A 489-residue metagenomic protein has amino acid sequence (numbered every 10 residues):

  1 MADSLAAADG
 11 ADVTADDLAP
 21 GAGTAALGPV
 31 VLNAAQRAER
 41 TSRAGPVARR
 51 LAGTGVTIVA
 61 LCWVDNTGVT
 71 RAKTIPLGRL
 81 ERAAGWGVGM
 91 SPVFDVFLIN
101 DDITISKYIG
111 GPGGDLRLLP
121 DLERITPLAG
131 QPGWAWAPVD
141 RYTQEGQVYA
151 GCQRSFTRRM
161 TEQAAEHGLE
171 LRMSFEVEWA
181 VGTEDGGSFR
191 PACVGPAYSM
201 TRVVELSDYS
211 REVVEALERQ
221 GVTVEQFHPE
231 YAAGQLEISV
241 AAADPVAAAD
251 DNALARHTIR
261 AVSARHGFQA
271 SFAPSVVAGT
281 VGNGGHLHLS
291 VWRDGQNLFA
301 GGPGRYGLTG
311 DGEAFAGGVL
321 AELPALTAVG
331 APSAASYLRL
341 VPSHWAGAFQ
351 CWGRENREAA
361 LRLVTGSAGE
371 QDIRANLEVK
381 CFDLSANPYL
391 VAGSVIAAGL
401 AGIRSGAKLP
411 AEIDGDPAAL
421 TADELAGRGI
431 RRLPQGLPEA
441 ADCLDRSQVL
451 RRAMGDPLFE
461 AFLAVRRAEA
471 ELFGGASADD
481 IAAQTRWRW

Functional and structural regions predicted by a protein language model:
A2-D3, V13-A34, S42-R49, L254 (+2 more regions): Catalytic-core signal marking the mid-to-C-terminal active-site face
A2-Q226, A248-D251, L390, R428-W489: ATP/Mg2+-dependent ligation/transfer catalytic cores
G53, A165-G168, P245-A249, R260-A270 (+3 more regions): Secondary-structure transition/capping motifs at alpha-helix termini and the adjoining loop/turn into the next element
T126-G133, E170-R172, F227-A232, T280 (+2 more regions): Short glycine/proline-enriched loop/turn "hinge" motifs that connect secondary-structure elements and lie
R172-T183, Q220-V240, A270-H286, S290 (+1 more regions): Core alpha/beta catalytic barrel or barrel-like domain that forms the active/cofactor pocket in diverse metabolic
V181, R190-M200, A233-A247, V277-G282 (+1 more regions): Active-site-proximal beta-alpha loop/turn segments in soluble metabolic enzymes
T201-Y209, Q226-A232, D244-A255, I259 (+3 more regions): Short, contiguous, pocket-lining structural segments that sit at or immediately flank catalytic/ligand-binding sites
V203-V213, E218-V224, I238-P245, R256-F272 (+1 more regions): Accessory "access/gating" subregions that flank catalytic or transport cores
